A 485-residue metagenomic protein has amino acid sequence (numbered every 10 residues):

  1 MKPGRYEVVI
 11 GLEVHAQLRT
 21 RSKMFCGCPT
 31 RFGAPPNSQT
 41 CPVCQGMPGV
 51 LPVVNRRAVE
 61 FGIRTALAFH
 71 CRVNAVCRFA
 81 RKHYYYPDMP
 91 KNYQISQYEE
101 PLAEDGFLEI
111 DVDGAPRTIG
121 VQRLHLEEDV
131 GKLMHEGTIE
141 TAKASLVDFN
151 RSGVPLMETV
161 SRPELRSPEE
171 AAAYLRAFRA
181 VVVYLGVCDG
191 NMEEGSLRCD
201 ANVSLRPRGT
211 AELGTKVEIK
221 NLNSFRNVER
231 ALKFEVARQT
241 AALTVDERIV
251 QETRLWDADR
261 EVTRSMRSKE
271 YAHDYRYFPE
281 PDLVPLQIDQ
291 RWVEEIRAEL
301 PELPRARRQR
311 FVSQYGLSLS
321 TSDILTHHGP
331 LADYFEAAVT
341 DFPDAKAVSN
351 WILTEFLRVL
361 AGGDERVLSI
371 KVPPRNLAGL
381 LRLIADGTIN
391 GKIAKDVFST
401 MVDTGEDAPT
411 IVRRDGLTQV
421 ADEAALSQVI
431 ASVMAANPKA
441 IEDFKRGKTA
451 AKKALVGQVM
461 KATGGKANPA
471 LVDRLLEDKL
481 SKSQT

Functional and structural regions predicted by a protein language model:
M1-E302, S313, L319, T340-D344 (+2 more regions): Basic, nucleic-acid-interacting segments
G4, G316, V339-V348, D386-I389 (+1 more regions): Structural motif
T65, E235, A338, W351 (+8 more regions): Amphipathic alpha-helical segments in well-ordered regions
G195-P207, Y275-R276, V312-E336, A345-G362 (+3 more regions): Core structural elements
V293-E299, A306, E336-D341, L377-I389: Extended, non-catalytic structural segments that build the interaction scaffolds of large macromolecular assemblies
D341-F342, V348, F356-K371, G379-I384 (+1 more regions): M16/insulysin-pitrilysin zinc metalloprotease superfamily fold
L368-A378, R382, G391-A462: Strongly charged, low-complexity linkers/loops
T463-P469: Short, basic interhelical loop/turn and adjoining N-cap of the next helix at nucleic-acid- or acidic-partner-contacting
